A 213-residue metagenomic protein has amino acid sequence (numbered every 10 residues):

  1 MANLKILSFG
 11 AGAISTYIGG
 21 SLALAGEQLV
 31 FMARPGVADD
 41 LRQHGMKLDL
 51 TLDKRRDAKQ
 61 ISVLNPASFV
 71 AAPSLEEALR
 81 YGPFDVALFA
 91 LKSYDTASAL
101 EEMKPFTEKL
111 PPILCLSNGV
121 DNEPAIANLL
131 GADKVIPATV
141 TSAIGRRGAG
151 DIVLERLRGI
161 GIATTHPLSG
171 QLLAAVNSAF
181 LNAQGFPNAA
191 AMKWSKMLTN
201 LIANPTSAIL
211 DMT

Functional and structural regions predicted by a protein language model:
M1-A58: NAD(P)+-binding Rossmann beta1-loop-alpha1 motif at the extreme N-terminus of oxidoreductases
L4-K5, D85, R158: Nucleotide donor/acceptor-binding cores
I6, Q28-V30, I113, V135 (+1 more regions): Hydrophobic anchor at the start of a short beta-strand that flanks the dinucleotide cofactor-binding loop
M46-A71, N200: N-terminal glycine-rich dinucleotide-binding loop that anchors FAD/FMN and/or NAD(P) in oxidoreductases
K59-D151: Rossmann-like NAD(P)(H) cofactor-binding subdomain of soluble oxidoreductases
G82, N118-I202: Rossmann-fold dinucleotide-binding core
T107, G150-I160, S207-T213: Helix-loop-beta segment of a Rossmann-like dinucleotide-binding subdomain
